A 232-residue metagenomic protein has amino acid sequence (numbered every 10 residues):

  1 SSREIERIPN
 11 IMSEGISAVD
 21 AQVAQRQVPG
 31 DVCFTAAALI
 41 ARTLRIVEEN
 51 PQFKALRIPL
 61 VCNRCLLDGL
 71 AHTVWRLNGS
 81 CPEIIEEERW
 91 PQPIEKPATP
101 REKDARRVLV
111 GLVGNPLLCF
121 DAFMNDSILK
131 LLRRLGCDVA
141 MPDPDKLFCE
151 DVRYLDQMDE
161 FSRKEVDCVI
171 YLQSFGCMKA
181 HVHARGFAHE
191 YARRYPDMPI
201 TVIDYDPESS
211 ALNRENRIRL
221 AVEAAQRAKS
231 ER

Functional and structural regions predicted by a protein language model:
S1-R232: An N-terminal assembly and electron-transfer interface module characteristic of large anaerobic redox and radical
